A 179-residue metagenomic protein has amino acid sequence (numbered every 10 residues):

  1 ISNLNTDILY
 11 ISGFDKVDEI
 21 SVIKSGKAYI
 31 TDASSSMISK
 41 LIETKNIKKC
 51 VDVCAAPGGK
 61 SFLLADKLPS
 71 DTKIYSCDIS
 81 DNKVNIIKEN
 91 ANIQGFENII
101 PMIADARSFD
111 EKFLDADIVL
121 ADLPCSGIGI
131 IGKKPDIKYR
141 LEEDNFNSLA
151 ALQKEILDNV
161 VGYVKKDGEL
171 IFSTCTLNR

Functional and structural regions predicted by a protein language model:
I1-R179: S-adenosylmethionine
